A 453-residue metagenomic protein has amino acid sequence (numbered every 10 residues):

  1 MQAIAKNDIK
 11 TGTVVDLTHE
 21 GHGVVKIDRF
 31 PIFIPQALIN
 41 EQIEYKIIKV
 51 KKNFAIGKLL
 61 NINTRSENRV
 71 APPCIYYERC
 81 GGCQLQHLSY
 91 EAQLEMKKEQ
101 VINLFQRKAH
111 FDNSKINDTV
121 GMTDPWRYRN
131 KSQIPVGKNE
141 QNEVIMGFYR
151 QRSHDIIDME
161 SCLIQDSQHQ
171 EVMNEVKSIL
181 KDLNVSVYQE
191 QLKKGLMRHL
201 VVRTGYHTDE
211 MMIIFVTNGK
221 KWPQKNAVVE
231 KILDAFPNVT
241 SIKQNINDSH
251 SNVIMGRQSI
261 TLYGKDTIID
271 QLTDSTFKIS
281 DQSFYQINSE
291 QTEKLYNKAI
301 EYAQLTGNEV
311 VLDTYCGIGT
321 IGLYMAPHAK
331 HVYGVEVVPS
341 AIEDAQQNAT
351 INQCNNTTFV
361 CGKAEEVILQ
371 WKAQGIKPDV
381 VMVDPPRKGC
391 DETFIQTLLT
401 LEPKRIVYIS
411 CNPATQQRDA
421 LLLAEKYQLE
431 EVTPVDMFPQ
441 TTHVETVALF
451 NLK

Functional and structural regions predicted by a protein language model:
M1-Y76, E366: Terminal RNA-binding accessory module
Q2-T11, D16-H19, Q224-K453: Rossmann-like S-adenosyl-L-methionine
G23-D28, G147-R150, I214-V216, A345: Short, acidic/hydrophobic/Gly-rich beta-strand patch recurrent on exposed beta strands that often constitutes part
N40, Q165, N288: Short, conserved phosphate/pyrophosphate- and ester-handling motifs at nucleotide-, phospho-/glycolipid
E44-K46, Q133, L312: Hydrophobic beta-strand signal
L60-P72, R79-V187, H207, W222: Extended interfacial segments that mediate partner engagement and assembly in macromolecular machines
N117-P125, E190-Q191, H199, R203 (+1 more regions): Short, solvent-exposed loop/turn elements at beta->coil junctions and helix N-caps that rim active or binding pockets
V202, D209-N218, T276-S280, V380: Short, aliphatic-rich beta-strand segments
